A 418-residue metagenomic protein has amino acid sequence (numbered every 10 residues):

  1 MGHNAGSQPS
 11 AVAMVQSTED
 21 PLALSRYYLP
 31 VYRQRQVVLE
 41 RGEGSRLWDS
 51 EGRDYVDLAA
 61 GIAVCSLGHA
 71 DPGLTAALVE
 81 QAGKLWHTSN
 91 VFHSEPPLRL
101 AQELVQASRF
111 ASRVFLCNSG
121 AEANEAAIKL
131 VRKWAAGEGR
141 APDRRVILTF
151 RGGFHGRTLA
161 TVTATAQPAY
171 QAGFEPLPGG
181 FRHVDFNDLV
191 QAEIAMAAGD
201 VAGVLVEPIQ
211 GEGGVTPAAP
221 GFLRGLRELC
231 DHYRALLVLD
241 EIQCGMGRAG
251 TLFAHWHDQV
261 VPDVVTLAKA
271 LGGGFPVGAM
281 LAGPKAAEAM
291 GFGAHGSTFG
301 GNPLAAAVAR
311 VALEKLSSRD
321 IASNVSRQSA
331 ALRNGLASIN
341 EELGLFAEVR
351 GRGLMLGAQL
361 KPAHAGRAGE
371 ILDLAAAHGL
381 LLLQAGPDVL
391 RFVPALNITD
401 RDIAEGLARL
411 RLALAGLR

Functional and structural regions predicted by a protein language model:
G2-R418: Conserved N-terminal phosphate-binding loop of PLP-dependent enzymes in the Aspartate aminotransferase
